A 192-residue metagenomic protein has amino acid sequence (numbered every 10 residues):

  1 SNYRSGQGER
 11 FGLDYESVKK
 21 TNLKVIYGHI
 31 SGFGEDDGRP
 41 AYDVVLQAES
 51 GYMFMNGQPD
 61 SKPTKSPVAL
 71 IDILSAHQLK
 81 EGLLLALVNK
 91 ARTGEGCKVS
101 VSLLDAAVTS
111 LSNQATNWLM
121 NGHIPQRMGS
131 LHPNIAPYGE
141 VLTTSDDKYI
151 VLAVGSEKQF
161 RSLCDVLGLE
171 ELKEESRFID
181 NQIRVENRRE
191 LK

Functional and structural regions predicted by a protein language model:
S1, V68-D72, L191-K192: A short, structure-level motif marking secondary-structure boundaries and short turns
S1-Q7: Short acidic, glycine-rich surface-loop motifs adjacent to enzyme active sites
R4, Y15, F160: Generic structural marker for isolated residues within well-ordered, non-membrane alpha-helices of soluble domains
G6, I71, I179, I183: Conserved short-loop catalytic and cofactor-binding motifs
Q7-V154: Active-site-adjacent "lid/gating" segments in soluble enzymes
Y138-K192: Aromatic-enriched alpha-helical interface/lid elements that frame and gate functional surfaces
